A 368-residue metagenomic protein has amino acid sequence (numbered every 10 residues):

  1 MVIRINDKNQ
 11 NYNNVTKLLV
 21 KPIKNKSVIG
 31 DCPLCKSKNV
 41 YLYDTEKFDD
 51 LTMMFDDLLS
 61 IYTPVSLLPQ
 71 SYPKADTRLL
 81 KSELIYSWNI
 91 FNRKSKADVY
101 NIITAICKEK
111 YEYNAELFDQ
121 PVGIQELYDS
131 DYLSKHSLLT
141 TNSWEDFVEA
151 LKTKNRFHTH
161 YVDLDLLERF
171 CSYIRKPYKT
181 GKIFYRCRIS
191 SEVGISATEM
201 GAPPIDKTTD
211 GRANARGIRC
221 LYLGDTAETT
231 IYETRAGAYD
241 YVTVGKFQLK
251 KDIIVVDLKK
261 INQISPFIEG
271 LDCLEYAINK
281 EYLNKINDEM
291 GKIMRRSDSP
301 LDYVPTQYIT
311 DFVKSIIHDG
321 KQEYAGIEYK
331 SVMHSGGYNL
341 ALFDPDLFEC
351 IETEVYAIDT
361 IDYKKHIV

Functional and structural regions predicted by a protein language model:
M1-G181, R186-N214, G237-V368: Active-site and NAD+-binding cores of ADP-ribose-processing enzymes
G217-L223: A short, exposed loop/beta-hairpin motif centered on an aromatic-Gly-Thr core
A227-A238: Short active-site loop/helix that positions an aromatic residue
